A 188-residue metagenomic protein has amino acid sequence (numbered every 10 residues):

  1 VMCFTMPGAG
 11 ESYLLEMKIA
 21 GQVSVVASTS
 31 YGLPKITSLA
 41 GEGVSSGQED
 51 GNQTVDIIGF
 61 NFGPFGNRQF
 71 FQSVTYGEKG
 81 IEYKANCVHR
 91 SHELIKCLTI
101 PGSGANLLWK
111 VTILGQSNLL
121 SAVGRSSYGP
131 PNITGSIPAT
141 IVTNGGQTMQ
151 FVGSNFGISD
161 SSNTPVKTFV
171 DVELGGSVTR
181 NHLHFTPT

Functional and structural regions predicted by a protein language model:
V1, L14-M17, Q53-G59, I95 (+2 more regions): A structural motif
V1-M6, P187-T188: Low-complexity/repetitive intrinsically disordered segments
M6, K18-Q22, I100, T112-Q116: Beta-strand-rich extracellular modules
M6-S12, T99-A105: Surface-exposed, short loops/turns at beta-strand junctions within beta-sandwich domains
G21-F70, Q116-F169, T179-R180: Beta-strand/beta-sandwich contexts
Y76-E78, V172-L174: Conserved aromatic beta-strand anchor motif in extracellular beta-sandwich/beta-rich domains
I81-H92, V178-T188: Solvent-exposed serine/threonine-rich low-complexity stretches and specific carbohydrate-binding patches
